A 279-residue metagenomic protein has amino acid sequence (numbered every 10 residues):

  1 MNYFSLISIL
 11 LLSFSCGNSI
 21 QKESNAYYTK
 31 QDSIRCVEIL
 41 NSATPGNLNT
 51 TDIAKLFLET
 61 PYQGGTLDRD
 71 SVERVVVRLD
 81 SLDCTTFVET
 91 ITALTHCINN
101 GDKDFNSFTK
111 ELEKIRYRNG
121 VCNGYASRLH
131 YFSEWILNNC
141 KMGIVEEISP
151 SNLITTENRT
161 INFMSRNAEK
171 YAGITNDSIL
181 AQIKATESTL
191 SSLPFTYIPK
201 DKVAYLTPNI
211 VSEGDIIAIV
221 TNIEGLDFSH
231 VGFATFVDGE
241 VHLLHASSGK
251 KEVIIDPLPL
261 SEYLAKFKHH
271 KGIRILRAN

Functional and structural regions predicted by a protein language model:
N2-I9: Sec-dependent signal peptide recognition, specifically the positively charged N-region followed immediately by
S8, N18-S19, T189-L193, N209: Sequence termini and other peripheral, non-core segments
F14-S15: C-terminal motif of bacterial Sec signal peptides marking the signal peptidase cleavage site
I20-T86: Cationic-aromatic interfacial patches
P61-L193, S212, F236, L244-S248: Acidic/His-rich structured neighborhood in mature extracellular/periplasmic domains
T196-T207, T221: Short alpha-helix capping/helix-loop boundary micro-motifs
L206-I210, L226: Short, surface-exposed secondary-structure edge patches
D215-N279: C-terminal soluble interaction/assembly domains
